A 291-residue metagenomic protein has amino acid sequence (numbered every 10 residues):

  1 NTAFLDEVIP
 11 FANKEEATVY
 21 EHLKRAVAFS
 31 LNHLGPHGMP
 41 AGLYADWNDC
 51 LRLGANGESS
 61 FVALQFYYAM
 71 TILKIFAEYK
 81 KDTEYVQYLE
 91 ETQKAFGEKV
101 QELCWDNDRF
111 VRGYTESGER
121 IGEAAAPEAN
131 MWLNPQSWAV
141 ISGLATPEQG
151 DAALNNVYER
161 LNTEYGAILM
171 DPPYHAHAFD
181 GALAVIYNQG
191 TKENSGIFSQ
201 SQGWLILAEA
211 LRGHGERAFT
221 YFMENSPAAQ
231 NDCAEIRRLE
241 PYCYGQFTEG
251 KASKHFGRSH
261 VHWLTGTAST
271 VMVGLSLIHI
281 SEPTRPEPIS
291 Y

Functional and structural regions predicted by a protein language model:
T2-E90, N107-D108, R112-S142, D180-I206 (+1 more regions): The feature captures the catalytic groove of carbohydrate-active enzymes
L23, G150, A218: Aromatic/hydrophobic pocket-lining residues that form the small-molecule binding cavity in soluble enzyme cores
K24-V27, L31, Q101, L154 (+4 more regions): Non-transmembrane alpha-helical segments in soluble domains of secreted/periplasmic/extracellular proteins
F61, Q65-A182, M223, P227-F256: Catalytic cores of carbohydrate-active enzymes
K81, H214-E216, P283: Secondary-structure transition into beta-strands, especially the periplasmic turns and strand N-termini that construct
Y187-Y221, V261-S276: C-terminal substrate/ligand-recognition segments
I278-Y291: Single conserved hydrophobic/aromatic residue that forms the stacking wall/gate of nucleotide- or nucleobase-binding
